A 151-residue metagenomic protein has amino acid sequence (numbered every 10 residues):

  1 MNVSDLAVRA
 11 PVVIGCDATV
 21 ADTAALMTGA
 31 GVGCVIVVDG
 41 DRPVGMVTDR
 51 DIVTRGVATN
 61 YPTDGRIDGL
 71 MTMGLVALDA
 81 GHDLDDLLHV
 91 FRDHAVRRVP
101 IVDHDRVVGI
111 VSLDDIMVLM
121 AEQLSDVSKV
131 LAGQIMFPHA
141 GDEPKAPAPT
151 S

Functional and structural regions predicted by a protein language model:
M1-A10, T48-R92, S112-S151: Tandem CBS (Bateman) regulatory domains
V13-G31, V38, L78-A95, V102 (+1 more regions): The conserved cystathionine-beta-synthase
G15, V44, T59-P62, V108: A generic short alpha-helical patch detector that favors 3-5-residue windows in or near N-terminal regions
D22-T23, C34, R55, L131: Residues within well-formed alpha-helices
M27-A30, V35-D51, F91, V99-D114: A glycine-centered beta-loop-beta connector
V32, V57-Y61, V96-V99: Residues in soluble alpha-helical coiled-coils and helical-bundle/repeat scaffolds
